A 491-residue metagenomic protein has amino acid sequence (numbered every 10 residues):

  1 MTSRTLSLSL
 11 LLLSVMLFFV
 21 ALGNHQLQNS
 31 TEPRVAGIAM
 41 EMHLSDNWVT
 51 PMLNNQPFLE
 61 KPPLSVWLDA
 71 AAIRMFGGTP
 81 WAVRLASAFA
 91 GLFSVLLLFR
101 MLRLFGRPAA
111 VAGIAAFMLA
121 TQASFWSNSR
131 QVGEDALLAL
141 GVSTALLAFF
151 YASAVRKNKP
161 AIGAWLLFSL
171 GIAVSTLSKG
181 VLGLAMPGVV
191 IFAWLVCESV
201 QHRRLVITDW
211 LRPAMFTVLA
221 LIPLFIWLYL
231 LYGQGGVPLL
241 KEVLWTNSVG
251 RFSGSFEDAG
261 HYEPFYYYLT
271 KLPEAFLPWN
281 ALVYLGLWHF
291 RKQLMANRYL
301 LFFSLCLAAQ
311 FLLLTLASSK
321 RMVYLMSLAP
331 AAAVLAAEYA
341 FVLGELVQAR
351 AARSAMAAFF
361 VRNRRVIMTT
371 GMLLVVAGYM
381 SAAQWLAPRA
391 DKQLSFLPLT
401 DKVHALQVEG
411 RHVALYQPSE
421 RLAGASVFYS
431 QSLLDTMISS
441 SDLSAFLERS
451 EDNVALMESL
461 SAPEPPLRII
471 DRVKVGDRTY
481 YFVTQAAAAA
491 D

Functional and structural regions predicted by a protein language model:
M1-A349, R353, W385-R389, G424-V427 (+2 more regions): Membrane-integral, polyisoprenol-dependent glycosyltransferases of the GT-C/oligosaccharyltransferase superfamily
V15, L119, S169, K179 (+8 more regions): N-terminal secretory/membrane-targeting helices
L97, A352-A357, I367-M368, L456-P466: Short secondary-structure transition/capping segments
L300, L328, A332, R365-T370 (+2 more regions): Alpha-helix N-cap/loop-to-helix boundary motif
M322-L325, A336-A337, E345, M368 (+3 more regions): Extended hydrophobic-aromatic, low-complexity segments
F341-A382: Signature aromatic-anchored transmembrane alpha helix within multi-pass, membrane-resident enzymes that catalyze glycan
V375-A486: Short periplasmic/luminal acceptor-recognition loop of GT-C membrane glycosyltransferases, typified by
A489-D491: Short, solvent-exposed mixed-charge patches
